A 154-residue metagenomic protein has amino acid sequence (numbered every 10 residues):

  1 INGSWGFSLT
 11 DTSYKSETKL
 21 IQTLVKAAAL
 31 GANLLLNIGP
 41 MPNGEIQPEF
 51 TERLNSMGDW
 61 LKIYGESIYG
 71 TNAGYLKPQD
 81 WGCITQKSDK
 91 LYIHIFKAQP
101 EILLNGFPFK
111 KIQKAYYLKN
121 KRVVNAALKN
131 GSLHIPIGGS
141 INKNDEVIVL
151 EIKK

Functional and structural regions predicted by a protein language model:
I1-K154: Mature catalytic domains of secreted/periplasmic carbohydrate-active enzymes
